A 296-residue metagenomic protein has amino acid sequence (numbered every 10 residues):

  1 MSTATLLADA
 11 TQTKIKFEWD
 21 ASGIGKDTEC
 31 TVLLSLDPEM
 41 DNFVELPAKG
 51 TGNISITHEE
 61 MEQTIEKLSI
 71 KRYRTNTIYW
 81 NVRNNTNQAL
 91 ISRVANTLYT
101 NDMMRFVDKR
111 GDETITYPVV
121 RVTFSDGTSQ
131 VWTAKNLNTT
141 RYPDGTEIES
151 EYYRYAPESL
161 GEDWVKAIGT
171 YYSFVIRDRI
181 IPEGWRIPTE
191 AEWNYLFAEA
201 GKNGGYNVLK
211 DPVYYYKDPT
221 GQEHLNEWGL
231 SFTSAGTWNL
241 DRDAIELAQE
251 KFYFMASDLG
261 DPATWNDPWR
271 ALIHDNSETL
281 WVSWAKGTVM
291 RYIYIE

Functional and structural regions predicted by a protein language model:
M1-I24, A89-R105: Pro/Thr/Ser/Gly-rich low-complexity, intrinsically disordered linker/stalk tracts
A8, W19, V32-L34, S129: Residue-level signature of extracellular beta-strand-rich folds
I24-G25, L68-Y73, D243-E246, V282-S283: Short consensus segments that form the blades of beta-propeller domains, in both extracellular/periplasmic
E29-N76: Recognizes extended acidic, P/S/T-rich segments that occur within or adjacent to Ig-like beta-sandwich modules
T31-E39, N81-N85, A134, I295: Predominantly extracellular/luminal cell-surface or secreted proteins
L68-L90: Beta-strand-rich modules
M103-E296: Conserved positions within compact, well-structured domain cores
